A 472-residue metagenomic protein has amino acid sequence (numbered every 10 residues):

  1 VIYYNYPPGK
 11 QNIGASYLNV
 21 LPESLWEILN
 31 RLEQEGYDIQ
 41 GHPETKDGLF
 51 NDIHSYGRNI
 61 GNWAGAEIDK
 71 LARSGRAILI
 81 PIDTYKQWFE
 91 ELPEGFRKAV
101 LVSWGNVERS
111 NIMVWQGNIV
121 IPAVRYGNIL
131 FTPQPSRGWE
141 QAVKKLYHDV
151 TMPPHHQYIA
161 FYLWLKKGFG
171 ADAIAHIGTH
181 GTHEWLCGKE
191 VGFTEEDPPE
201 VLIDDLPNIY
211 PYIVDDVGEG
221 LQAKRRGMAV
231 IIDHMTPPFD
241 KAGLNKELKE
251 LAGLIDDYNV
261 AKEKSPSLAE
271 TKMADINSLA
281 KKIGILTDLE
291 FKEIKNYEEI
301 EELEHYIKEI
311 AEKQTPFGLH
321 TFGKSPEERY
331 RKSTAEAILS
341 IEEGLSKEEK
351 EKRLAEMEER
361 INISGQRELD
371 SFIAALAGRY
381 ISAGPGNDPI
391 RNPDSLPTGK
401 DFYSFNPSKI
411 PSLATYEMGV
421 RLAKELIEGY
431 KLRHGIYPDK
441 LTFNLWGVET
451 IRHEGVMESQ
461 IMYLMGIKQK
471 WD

Functional and structural regions predicted by a protein language model:
I2-D472: Ligand/cofactor-recognition surfaces for anionic moieties
